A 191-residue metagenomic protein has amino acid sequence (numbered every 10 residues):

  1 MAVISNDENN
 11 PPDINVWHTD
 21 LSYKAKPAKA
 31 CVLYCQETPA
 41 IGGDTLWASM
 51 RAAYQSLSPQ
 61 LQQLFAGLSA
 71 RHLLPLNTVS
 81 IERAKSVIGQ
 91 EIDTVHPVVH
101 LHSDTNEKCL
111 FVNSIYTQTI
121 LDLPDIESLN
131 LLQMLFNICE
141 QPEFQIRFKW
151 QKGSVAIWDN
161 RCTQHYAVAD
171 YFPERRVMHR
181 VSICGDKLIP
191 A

Functional and structural regions predicted by a protein language model:
M1-I157, R161-A191: Fe(II)/2-oxoglutarate oxygenase catalytic core
